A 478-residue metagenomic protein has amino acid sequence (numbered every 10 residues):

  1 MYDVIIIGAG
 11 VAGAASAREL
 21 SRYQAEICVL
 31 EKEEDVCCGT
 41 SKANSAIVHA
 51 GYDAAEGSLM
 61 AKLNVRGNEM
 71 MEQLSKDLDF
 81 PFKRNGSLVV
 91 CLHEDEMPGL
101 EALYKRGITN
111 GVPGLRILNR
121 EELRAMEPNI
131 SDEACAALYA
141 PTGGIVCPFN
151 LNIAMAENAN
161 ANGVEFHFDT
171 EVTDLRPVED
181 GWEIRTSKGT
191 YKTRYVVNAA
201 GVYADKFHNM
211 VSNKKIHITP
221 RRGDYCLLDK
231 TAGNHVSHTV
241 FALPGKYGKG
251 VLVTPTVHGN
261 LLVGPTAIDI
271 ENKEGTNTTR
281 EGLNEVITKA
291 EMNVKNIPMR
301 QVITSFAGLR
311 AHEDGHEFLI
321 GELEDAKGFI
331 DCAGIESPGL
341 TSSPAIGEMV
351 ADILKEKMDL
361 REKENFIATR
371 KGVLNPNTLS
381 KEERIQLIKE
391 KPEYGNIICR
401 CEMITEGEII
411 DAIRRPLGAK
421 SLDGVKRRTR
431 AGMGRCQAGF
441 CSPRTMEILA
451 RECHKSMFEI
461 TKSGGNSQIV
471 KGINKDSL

Functional and structural regions predicted by a protein language model:
Y2-C28: N-terminal Rossmann-like FAD-binding beta1-loop-alpha1 element of flavoenzymes
A15, L175-D180, T186-G264, I268-T279 (+3 more regions): Flavin-dependent oxidoreductases
R22-A43: Glycine-rich FAD pyrophosphate-binding loop
A46-M126, G250-V251: Dinucleotide-binding Rossmann-like beta1-alpha1 core, especially the glycine-rich loop that anchors the ADP
A55, K62-V65, V90-G99, L138-E157 (+3 more regions): Short beta-strand to alpha-helix junction loop
L138-Y195: Helical element adjacent to the flavin cofactor pocket in flavoenzyme catalytic cores
A154, G248, V257-H258, D269 (+3 more regions): C-terminal catalytic lobe of FAD-dependent flavoproteins
E274, T405-P416, G439-M457: Iron-sulfur (Fe-S) cluster-binding segments and ferredoxin-like electron-carrier domains, especially [2Fe-2S]
